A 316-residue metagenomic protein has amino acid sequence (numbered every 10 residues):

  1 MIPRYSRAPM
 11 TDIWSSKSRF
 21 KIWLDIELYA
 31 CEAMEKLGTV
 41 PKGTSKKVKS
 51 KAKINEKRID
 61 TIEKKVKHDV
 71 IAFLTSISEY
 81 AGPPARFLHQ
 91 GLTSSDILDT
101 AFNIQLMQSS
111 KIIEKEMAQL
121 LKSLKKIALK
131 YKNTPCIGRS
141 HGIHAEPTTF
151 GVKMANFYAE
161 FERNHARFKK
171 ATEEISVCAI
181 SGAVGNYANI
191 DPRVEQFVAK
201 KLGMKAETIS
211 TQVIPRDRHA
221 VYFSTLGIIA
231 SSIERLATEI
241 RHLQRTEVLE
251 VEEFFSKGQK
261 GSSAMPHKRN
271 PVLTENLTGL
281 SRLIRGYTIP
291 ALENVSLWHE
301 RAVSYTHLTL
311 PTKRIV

Functional and structural regions predicted by a protein language model:
M1-Y187, D191-F197, A206, Q259-S262 (+1 more regions): A helix-coil-helix interface module used to build multimeric assemblies and to scaffold catalytic/cofactor sites
T11-W14, M107, D217-F223, Y305: Glycine- and acidic
L88, K205-S210, E252, I289-E300: A glycine-rich, basic-preceded beta-loop-alpha segment at the flavin cofactor/substrate interface of flavin-utilizing
E195-Q212, R216: Active-site-adjacent "gating/activation" loops or surface patches in catalytic cores
H219-R241, Q259-Y305: A conserved active-site cap/scaffold subdomain adjacent to cofactor or substrate pockets
T306-T312: Conserved small/polar residues in nucleotide/adenosyl-binding loops
